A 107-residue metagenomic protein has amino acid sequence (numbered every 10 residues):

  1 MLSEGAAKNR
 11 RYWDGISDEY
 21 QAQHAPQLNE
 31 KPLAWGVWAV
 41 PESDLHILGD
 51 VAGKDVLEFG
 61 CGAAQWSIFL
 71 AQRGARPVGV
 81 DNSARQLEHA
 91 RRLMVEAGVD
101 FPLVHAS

Functional and structural regions predicted by a protein language model:
M1-Q27: N-terminal, positively charged/glycine-rich alpha-helical extensions of SAM-dependent methyltransferases
L2, L45, D100: Generic anion/oxyanion-binding catalytic loop in active/binding sites
S3, A7, W35, P77: Charge-dense, low-complexity intrinsically disordered segments
N9, K31-A34, G62: Acidic, low-complexity intrinsically disordered regions
R11, G15, H46, R92: Charged/polar, solvent-exposed surface patches and flexible loops
P26-K54: Conserved alpha-helix/loop element of class I SAM-dependent methyltransferases that forms part of the SAM/SAH-binding
D55-S107: Class I SAM-dependent methyltransferase SAM/SAH-binding core
